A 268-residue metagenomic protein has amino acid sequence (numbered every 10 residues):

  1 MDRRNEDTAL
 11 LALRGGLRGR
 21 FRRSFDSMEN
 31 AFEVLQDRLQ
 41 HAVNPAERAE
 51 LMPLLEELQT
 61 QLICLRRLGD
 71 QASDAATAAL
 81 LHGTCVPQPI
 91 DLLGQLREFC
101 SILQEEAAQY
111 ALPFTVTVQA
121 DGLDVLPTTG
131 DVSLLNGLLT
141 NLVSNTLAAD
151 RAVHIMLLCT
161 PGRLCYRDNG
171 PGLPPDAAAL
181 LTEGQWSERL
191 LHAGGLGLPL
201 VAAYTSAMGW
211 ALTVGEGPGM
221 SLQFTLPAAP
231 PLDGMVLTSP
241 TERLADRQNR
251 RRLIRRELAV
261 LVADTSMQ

Functional and structural regions predicted by a protein language model:
E57-L68: Short alpha-helical segment of the dimerization/phosphotransfer core of two-component systems
L80-C85, V125-G130: Conserved micro-motifs of the catalytic ATP-binding
E106-V118: Short conserved segments within the C-terminal catalytic ATPase subdomain
G137-N141, N145: Conserved polar catalytic motif of the HATPase_c/GHKL fold
H154-R163: Short beta-strand/loop element within the Bergerat-fold HATPase_c
L173-Q185: Short conserved segment of the HATPase_c
L190-A202: Glycine-rich phosphate-binding loop
S206-V262, M267: C-terminal end segment of the histidine kinase catalytic
